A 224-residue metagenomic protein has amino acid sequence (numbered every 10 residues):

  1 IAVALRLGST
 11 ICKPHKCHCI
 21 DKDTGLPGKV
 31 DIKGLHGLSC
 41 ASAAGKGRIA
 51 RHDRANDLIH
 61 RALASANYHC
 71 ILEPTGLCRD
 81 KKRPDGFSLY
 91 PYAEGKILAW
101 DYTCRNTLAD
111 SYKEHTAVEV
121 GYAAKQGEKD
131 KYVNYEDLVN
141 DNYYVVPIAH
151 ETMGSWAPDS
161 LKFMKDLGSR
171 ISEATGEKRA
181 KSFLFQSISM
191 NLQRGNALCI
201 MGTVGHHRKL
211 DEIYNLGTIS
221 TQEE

Functional and structural regions predicted by a protein language model:
I1-D23, A43-G47, R61, S65 (+3 more regions): Non-catalytic C-terminal interaction segments of nucleic acid-processing enzymes
D21-G34: Cys/His-rich microdomains that often coordinate metals
I32-D57, S65: Solvent-exposed, charged helical/coil patches that constitute nucleic-acid or partner-interaction surfaces
H69-I71: Conserved RecA-like helicase motor-core motifs
G86-F87: Phosphate-binding active sites in nucleotide-utilizing proteins
